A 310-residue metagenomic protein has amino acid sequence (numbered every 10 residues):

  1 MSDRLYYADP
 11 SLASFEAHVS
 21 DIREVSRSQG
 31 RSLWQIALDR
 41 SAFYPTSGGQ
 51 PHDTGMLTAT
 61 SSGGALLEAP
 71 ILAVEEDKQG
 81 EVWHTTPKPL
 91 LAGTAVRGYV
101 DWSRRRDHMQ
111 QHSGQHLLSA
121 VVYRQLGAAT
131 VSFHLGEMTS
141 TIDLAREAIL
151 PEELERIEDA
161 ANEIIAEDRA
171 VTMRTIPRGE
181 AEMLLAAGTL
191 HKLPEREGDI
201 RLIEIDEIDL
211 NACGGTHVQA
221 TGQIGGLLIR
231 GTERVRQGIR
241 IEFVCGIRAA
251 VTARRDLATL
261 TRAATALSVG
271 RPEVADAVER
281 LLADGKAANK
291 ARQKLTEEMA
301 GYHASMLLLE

Functional and structural regions predicted by a protein language model:
M1-T94: Conserved nucleotide-binding/hydrolysis modules and their immediate coupling elements across P-loop/ASCE NTPase motors
L12, Q111-Q115, L154-E158: Generic alpha-helical secondary structure
V25-A42, A92-R106, E195-L210, Q223: Short, hydrophobic/aliphatic alpha-helical segments
S41-A59, L91-D143: Active/ligand-binding-proximal structured segments within catalytic/core domains that scaffold catalytic residues
T85-K88, L144-A148, F243-C245: Short beta-strand-to-loop capping motifs
R104, R124-S140, L144-V235: Functional cores that coordinate and move charged inorganic groups
R106-G114, I149, T221, E233 (+2 more regions): Short alpha-helix boundary/capping segments
I224, R230-E310: Terminal appendage regions of diverse proteins
